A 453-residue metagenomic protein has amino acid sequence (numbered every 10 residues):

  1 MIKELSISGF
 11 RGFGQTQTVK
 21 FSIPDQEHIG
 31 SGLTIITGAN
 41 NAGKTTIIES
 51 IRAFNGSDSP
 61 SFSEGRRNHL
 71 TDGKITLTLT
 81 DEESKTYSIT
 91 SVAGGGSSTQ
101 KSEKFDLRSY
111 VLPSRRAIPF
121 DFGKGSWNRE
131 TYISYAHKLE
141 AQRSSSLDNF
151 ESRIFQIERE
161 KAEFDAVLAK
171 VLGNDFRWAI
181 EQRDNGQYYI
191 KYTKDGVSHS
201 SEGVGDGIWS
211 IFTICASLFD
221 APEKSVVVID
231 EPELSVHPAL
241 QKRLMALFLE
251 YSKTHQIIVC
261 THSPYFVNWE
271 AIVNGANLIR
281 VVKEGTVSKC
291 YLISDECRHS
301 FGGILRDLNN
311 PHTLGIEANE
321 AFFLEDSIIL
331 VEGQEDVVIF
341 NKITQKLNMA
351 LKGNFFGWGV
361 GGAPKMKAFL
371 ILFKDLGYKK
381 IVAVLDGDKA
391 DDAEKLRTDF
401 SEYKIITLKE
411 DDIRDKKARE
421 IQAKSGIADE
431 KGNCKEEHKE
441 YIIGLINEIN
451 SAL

Functional and structural regions predicted by a protein language model:
M1-I51: Pre-Walker A-like glycine/lysine-rich segment at the N-terminus of P-loop NTPase domains
F10, P24, T78-E82, K124-I211 (+2 more regions): Extended helical coiled-coil dimerization/tether regions that scaffold and oligomerize large DNA-maintenance assemblies
T37-G38, I48-G95: Conserved P-loop NTP-binding catalytic core
Y87-G173, D412-N433: Coupling/switch segment of ABC-type P-loop NTPase heads
I214, R243-M245: Conserved hydrophobic alpha-helix in the ABC-type ATPase nucleotide-binding domain
D230-P232: Walker B catalytic acidic pair
Y265-K395: RecA-like P-loop NTPase motor core
A393-L453: Activity-critical C-terminal alpha-helical subdomain
